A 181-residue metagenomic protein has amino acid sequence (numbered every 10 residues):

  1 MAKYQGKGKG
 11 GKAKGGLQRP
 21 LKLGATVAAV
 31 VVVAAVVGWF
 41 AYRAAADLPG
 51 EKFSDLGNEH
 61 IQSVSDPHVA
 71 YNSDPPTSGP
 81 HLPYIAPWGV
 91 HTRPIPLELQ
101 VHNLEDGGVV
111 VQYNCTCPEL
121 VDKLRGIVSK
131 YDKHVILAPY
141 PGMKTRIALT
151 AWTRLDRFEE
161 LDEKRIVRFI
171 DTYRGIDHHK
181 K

Functional and structural regions predicted by a protein language model:
M1-P20: N-terminal Lys/Arg-rich, disordered targeting/topogenic segments
Q5-G8, P49, G175-K181: Short, functional C-terminal segments
Q18-A28: Membrane interfacial helix-start segments of signal peptides and signal-anchor transmembrane helices
T26-W39: Hydrophobic membrane-insertion alpha-helices, especially the h-region of bacterial N-terminal signal peptides
R43-L99: Surface-exposed, low-hydrophobicity interaction/linker segments
P67, G107-V109, T145: A generic secondary-structure signal marking the coil-to-beta-strand transition
G89-K130: Mid-length scaffold segments of soluble, non-membrane domains
K130-K181: Helix-rich interaction surfaces within compact, conserved domain-sized segments that mediate assembly or partner
